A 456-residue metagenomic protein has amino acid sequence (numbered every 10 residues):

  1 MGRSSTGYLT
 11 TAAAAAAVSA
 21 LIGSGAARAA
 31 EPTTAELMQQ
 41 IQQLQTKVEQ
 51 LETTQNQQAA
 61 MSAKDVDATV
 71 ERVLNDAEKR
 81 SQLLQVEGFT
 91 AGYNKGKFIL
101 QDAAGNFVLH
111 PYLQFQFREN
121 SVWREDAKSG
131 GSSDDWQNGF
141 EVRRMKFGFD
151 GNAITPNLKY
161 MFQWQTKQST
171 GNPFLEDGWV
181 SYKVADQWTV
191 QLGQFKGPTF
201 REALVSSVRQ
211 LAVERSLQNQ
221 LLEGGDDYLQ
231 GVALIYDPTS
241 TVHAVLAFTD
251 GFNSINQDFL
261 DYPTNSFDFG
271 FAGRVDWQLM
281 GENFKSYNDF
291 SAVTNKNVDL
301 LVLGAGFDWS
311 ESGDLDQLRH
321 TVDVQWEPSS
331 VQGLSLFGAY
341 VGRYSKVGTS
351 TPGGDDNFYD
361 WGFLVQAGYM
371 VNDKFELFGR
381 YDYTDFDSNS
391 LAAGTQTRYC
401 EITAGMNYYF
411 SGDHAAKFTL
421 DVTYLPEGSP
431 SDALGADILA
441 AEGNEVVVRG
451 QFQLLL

Functional and structural regions predicted by a protein language model:
M1-T10: N-terminal secretory signal peptides that target proteins for export/translocation
G2, A15, G25-Q116, T241 (+2 more regions): N-terminal periplasmic/intermembrane-space "pro-region" immediately following the signal or transit peptide
A17-A26, Y409: Hydrophobic membrane-targeting alpha-helices
V86, Y93-S254, N265-D299, N357-N389 (+1 more regions): Outer membrane beta-barrel
F162, L221, F259-Y262, F307-S310: Active-site rim elements
W179-K183, A203-V205, Q210, N295-L456: Outer-membrane beta-barrel pore domains
Y262-N265, L315-Q317: Interfacial loop-to-helix transition and helix-capping segments at the boundaries of transmembrane helices
